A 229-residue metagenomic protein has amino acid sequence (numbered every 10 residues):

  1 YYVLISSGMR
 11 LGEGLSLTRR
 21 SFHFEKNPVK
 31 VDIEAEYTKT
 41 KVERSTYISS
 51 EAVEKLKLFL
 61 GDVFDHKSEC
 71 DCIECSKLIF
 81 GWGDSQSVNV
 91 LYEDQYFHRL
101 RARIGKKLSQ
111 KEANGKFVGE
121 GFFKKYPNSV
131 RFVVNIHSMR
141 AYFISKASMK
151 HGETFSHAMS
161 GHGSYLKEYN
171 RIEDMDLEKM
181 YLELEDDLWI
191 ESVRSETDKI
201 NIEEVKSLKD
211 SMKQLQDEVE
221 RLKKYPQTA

Functional and structural regions predicted by a protein language model:
Y2, S6, E13, S138-H162: C-terminal catalytic core of tyrosine-transesterase DNA break-rejoin enzymes
S7, S16-D65: Conserved tyrosine-mediated DNA breakage-rejoining catalytic core shared by Y-recombinases
S16, Q95, K146, A158 (+2 more regions): DNA-binding alpha-helical recognition surfaces that contact promoter or target DNA
V29, V42, E74, V130 (+1 more regions): Exposed loop/turn and edge beta-strand positions of beta-sandwich/beta-sheet ligand-binding modules
Y37, E153, S160-I202: Catalytic-site neighborhood detector that most strongly recognizes the C-terminal catalytic loop/helix of tyrosine
S49-R131, F143: Active-site/catalytic core of tyrosine-dependent DNA strand-transfer enzymes
R194-A229: Long, leucine- and charge-enriched amphipathic alpha-helices that form heptad-repeat coiled-coil/leucine-zipper-like
